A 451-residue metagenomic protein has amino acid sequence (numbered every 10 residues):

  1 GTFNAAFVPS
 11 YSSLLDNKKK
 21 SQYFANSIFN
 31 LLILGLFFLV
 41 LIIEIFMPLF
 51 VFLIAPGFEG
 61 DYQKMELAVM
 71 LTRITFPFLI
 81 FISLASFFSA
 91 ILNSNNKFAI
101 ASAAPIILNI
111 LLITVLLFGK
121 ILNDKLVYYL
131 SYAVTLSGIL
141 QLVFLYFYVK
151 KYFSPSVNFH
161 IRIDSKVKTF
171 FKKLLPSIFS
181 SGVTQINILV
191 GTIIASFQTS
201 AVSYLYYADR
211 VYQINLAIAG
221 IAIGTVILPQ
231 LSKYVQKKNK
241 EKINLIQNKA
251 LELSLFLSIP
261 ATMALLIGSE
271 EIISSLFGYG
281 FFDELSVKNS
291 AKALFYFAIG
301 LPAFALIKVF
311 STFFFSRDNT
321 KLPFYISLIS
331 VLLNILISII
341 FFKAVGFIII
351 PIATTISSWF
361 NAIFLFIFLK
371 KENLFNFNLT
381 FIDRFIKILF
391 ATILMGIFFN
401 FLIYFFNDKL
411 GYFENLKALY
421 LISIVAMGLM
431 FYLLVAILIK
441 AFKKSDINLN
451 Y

Functional and structural regions predicted by a protein language model:
G1-Y451: Membrane-embedded alpha-helical bundles of multi-pass transporters/translocases, especially carrier/permease families
